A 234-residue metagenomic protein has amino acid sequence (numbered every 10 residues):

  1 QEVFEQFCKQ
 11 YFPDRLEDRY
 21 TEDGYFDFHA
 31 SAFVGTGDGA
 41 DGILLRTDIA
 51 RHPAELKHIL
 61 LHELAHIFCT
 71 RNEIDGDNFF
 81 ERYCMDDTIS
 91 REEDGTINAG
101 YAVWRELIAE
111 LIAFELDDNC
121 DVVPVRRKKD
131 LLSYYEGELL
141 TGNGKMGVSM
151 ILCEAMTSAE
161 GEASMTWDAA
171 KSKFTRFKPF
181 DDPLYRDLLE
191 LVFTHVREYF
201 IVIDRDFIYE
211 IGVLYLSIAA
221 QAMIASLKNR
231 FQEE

Functional and structural regions predicted by a protein language model:
Q1-G37, V202-E234: A metal-dependent hydrolase signature that marks the N-terminal structural subdomain at the beginning of catalytic folds
F12-L60, L64-R71: Active-site scaffold of zinc-dependent metalloenzymes
G42-L44, I108, S149-E154: Ordered hydrophobic segments in well-structured contexts
A54-E55, C69-W104: Post-HEXXH active-site segment of zinc metalloproteases
A65, C69-E73, A113-D121: Hydrophobic/aromatic-lined pockets within catalytic cores
G76-E81, D118-Y134: Short acidic alpha-helical/loop segments enriched in Asp/Glu that coordinate divalent cations
A102-D117: An active-site-proximal "capping" alpha-helix that borders the catalytic cofactor pocket
R127-E234: Pan-zinc metallopeptidase signature
